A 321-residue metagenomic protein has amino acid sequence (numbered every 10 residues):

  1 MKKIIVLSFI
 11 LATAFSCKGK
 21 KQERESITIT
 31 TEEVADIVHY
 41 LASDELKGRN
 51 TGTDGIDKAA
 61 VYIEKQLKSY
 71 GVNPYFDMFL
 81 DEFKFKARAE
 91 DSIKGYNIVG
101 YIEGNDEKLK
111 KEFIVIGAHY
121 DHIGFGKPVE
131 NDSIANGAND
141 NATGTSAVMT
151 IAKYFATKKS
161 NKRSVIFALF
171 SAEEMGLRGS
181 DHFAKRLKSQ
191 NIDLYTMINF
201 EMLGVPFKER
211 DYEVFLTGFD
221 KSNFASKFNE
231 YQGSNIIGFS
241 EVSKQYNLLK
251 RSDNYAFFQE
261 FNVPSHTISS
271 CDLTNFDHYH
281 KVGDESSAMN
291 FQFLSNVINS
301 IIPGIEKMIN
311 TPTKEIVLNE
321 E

Functional and structural regions predicted by a protein language model:
M1-T28: Bacterial Sec-dependent N-terminal signal peptides
Q22-T28, D44-D54, F85-A89, E130-N141 (+4 more regions): Second-shell loop/turn segments in exported
E23, T28-K58, Y70, L80 (+3 more regions): N-terminal capping segment at the start of a domain
L41, L67, F85-K127: Acidic/His- and Gly-rich active-site-bordering loop/insert found across diverse amide/peptide-bond hydrolases
R49-E103: A non-catalytic alpha/beta surface segment that caps or lines the substrate-entry region of metallo-dependent hydrolase
G52, S270, N275-E321: His/Asp/Glu-rich mid-to-C-terminal helical/loop segments that flank catalytic regions of hydrolases
I116, H122, G126-M175, I301: Alpha-helical metal-binding/catalytic segments enriched in His/Glu/Asp
S160, F170-S265, T313-I316: Metal-dependent peptidase/peptidase-like ectodomains
